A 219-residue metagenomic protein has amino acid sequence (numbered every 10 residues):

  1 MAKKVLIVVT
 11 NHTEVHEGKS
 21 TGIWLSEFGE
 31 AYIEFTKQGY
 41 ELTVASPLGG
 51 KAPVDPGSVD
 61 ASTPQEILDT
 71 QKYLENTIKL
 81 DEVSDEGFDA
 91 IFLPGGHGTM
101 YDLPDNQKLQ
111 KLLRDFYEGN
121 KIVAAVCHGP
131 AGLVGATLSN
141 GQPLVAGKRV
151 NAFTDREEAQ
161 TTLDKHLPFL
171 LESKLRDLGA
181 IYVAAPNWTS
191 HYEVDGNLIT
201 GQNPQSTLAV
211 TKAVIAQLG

Functional and structural regions predicted by a protein language model:
M1-G119, A131-G219: Extended, subdomain-level signal for the structured scaffold at the beginning of enzyme domains
V123-A124: Conserved, well-structured core segments that form or line functional sites
C127: Alpha-helical segment proximal to the catalytic Tyr-Lys
